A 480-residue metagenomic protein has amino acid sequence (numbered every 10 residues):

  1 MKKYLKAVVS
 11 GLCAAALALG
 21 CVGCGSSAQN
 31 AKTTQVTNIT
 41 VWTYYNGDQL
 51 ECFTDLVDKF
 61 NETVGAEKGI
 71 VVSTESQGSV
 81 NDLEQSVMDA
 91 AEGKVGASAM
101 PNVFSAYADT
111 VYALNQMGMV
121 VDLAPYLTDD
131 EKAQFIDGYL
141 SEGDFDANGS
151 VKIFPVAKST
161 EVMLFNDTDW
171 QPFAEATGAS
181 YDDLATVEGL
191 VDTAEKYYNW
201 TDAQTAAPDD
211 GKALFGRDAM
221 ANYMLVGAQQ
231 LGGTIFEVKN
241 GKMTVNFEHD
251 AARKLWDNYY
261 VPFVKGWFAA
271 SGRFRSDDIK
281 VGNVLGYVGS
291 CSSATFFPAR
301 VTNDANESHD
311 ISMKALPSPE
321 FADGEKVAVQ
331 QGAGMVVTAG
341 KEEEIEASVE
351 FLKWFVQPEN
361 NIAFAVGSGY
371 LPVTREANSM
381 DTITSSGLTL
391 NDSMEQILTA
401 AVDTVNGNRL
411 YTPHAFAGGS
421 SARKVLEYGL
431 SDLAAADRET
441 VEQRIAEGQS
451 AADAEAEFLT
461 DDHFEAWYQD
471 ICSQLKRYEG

Functional and structural regions predicted by a protein language model:
M1-I39, A456-F458, D462-G480: Short, low-complexity disordered leader/linker segments with a strong preference for bacterial N-terminal type II
G65-G138, F173, L285-G286, D304-E307: Extracytoplasmic "Venus flytrap"/periplasmic binding protein-like
E92, V264-K265, D304-E376: Extracytoplasmic/periplasmic substrate-recognition and gating elements
A106-V162, A207, G227, D310-P319: Hinge/lid segment of periplasmic solute-binding proteins
A124-F135, A179-D183, P208, A213-F215 (+3 more regions): Short, solvent-exposed loop/beta-turn-alpha elements that line the ligand-binding surface or hinge of extracytoplasmic
D146-V156, E161, E188-T244, V284: Extracytoplasmic/periplasmic solute-binding protein
V191-Y198, V238-G272, K314-S318: Glycine-centered hinge/linker elements that transmit conformational signals in sensory and ligand-binding systems
V402-G480: Conserved C-terminal helix/tail region of periplasmic/extracytoplasmic solute-binding proteins
